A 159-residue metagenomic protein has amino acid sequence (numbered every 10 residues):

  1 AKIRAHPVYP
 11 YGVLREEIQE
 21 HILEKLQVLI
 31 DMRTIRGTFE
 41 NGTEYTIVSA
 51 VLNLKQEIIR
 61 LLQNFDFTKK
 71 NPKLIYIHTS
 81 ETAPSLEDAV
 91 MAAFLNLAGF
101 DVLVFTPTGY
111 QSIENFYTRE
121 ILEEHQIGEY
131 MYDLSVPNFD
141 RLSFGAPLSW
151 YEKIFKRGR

Functional and structural regions predicted by a protein language model:
A1-S49, E123-R159: Conserved N-terminal ligand/cofactor-binding loop architecture of enzyme catalytic domains
T43-D66, N71-H125: Active-site and donor-binding regions of nucleotide-sugar-utilizing enzymes
